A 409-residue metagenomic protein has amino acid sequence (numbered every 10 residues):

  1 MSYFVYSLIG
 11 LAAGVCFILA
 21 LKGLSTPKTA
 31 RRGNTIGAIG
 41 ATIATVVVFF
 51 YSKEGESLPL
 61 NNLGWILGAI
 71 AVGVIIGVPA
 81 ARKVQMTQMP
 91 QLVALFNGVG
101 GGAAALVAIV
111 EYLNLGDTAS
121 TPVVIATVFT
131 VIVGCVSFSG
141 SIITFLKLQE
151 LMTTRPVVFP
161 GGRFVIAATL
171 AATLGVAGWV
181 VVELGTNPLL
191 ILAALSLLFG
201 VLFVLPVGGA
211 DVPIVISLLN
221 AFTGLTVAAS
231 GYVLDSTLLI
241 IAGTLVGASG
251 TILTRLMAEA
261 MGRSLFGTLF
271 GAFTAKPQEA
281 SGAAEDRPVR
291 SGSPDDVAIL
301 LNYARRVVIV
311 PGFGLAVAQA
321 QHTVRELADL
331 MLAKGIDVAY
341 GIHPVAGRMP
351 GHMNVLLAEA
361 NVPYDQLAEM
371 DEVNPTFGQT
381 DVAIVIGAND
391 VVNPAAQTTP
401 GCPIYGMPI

Functional and structural regions predicted by a protein language model:
M1-G14, S57-V74, V123-F138, L184-L195: Structural signature of hydrophobic alpha-helical transmembrane segments
G14-F17, I36-V48, W65-G73, G77 (+9 more regions): Alpha-helical transmembrane segments in multi-pass membrane proteins
C16-T29, V74-V93, S141-P156, F199-V212 (+1 more regions): C-terminal ends of transmembrane helices
R31-G40, I66-L67, Q88-G100, P156-I166 (+1 more regions): Cytoplasmic-side transmembrane-helix entry/capping segments in multi-pass membrane proteins
V48-L67, P79-M89, A105-T121, K147 (+1 more regions): Transmembrane alpha-helix boundary signature
K53-E56, V110-A119, V182-N187, I214 (+1 more regions): Transmembrane helix-loop junctions at the membrane interface of multipass transporters and ion channels
L245-A304: Membrane-interfacial segments at transmembrane helix termini in multi-pass membrane proteins
D286-I409: Structured cytosolic domains appended to multi-pass membrane proteins
